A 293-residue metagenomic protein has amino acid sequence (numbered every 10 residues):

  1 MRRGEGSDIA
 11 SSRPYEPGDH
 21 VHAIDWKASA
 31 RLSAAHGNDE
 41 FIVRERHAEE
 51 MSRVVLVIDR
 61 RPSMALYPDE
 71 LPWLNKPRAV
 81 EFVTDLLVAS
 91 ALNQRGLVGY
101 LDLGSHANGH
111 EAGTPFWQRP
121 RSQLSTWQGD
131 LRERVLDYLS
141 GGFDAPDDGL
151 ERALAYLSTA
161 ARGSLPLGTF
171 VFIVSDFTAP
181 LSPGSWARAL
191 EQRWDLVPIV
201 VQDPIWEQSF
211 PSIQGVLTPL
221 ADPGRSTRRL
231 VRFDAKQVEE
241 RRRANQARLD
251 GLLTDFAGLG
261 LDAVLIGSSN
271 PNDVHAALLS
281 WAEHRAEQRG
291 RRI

Functional and structural regions predicted by a protein language model:
M1-G4, P14-H22, A28-A35, V43-H47 (+1 more regions): Exposed, interaction-prone extracellular/peripheral surfaces
A10-S11: Short domain-edge segments at the starts or junctions of modular domains/repeats that frequently include the first
